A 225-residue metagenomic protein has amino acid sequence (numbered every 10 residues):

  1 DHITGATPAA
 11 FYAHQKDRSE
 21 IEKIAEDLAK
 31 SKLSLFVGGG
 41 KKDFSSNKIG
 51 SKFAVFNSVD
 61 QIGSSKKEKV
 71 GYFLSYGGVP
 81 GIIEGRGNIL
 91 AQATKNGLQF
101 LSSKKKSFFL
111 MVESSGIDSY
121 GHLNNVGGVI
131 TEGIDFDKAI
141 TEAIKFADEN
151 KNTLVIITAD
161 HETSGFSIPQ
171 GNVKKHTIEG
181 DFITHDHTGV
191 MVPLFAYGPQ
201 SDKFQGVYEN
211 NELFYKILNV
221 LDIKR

Functional and structural regions predicted by a protein language model:
D1-R225: Feature captures the catalytic ectodomains and active-site-proximal regions of enzymes that hydrolyze or transfer
